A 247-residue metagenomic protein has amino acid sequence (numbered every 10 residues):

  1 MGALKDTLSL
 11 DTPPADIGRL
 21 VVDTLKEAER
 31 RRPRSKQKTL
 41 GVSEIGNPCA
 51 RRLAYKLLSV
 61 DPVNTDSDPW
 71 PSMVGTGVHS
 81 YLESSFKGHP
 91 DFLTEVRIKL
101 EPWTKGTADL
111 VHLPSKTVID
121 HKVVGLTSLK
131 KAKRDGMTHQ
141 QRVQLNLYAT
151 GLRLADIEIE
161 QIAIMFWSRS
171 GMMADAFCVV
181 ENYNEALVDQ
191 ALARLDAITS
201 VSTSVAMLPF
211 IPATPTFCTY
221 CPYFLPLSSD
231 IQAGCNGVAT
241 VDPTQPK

Functional and structural regions predicted by a protein language model:
M1-V118, G125, L129-A132: Metal-dependent nuclease catalytic cores that hydrolyze phosphodiester bonds in DNA/RNA, characterized by
G2-R19, G151-K247: Metal-dependent nuclease catalytic regions and adjoining charged, substrate-binding loops involved in nucleic-acid end
V22, T107, R142, P215-C218: A structure-centric signal for secondary-structure junctions around beta-strands
N47, S80, N146, A193 (+1 more regions): Active-site-proximal helix/loop capping residues that flank conserved catalytic or ligand/cofactor
R51, G75-G77, Q144, V179 (+2 more regions): A general marker of short, structured functional hotspots
D68, S72, R134-R142, I211: Short, charged/polar micro-motifs that form catalytic or ligand-binding hotspots
E95-S200: Mg2+/Mn2+-dependent nuclease catalytic core
